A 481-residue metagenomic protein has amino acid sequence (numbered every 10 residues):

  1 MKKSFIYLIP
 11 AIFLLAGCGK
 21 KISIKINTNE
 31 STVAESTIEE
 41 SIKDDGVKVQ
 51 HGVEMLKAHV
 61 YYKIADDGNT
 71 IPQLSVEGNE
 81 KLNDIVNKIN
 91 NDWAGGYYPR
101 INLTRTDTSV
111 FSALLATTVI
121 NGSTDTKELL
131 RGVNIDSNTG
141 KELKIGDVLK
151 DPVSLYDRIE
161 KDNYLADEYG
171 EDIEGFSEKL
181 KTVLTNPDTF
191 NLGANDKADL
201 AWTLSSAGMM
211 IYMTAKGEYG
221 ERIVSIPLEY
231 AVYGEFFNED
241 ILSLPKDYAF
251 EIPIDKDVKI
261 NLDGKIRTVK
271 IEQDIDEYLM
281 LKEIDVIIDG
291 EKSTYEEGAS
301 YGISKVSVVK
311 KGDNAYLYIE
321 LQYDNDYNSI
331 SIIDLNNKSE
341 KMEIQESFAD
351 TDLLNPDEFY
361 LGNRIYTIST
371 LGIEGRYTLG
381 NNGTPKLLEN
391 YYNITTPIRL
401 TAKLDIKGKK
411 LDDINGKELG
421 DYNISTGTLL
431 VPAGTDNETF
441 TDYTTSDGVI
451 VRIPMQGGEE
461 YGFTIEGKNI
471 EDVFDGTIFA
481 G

Functional and structural regions predicted by a protein language model:
M1-F5, G19-K20: Positively charged n-region of N-terminal signal peptides that target proteins for export
L14-G17: C-terminal motif of bacterial Sec signal peptides marking the signal peptidase cleavage site
G19-K259, S300-V308, E320-Y323, N328-I330 (+2 more regions): Compositionally biased intrinsically disordered regions enriched in Thr/Gly
V110-I120, M209-M213, V258-L279, G312-D324 (+1 more regions): Short beta-strand elements that form the blades of beta-propeller/WD-repeat-like and other beta-sheet-rich scaffold
T124, Y219-I223, Y278-D285, N325-I332 (+1 more regions): Structural motif
L130-T185, N337-S339, E343-S347, F359-A402: Short helix-loop boundary/capping segments
S300-V308, E346-Y360: Repeated scaffold domains used in trafficking and secretory/extracellular systems, primarily beta-propellers
D421-G481: SH3/SH3-like beta-barrel superfamily modules
